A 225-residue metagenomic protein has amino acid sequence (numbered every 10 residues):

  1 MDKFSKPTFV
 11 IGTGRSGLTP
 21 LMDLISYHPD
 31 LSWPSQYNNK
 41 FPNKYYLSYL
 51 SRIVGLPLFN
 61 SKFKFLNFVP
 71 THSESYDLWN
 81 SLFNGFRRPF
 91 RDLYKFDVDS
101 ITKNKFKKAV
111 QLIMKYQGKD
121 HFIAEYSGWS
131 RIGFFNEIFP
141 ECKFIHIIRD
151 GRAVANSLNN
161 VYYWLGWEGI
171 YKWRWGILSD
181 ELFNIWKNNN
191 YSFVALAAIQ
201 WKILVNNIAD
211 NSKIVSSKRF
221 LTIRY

Functional and structural regions predicted by a protein language model:
M1-P7: Extreme N-terminal, non-catalytic leader segments that precede Walker-type/kinase nucleotide-binding cores
I11-G12: The Walker A (P-loop) glycine that initiates the GxxxxGKT/S ATP-binding motif of P-loop NTPases
R15: Walker A (P-loop) phosphate-binding loop of P-loop NTPases
T19-D30: A conserved segment at the C-terminal end of the G1
H28, P34, L56-P57, V161-L165 (+1 more regions): Phosphate/oxyanion-binding loops and surfaces in catalytic or ligand/nucleic-acid-binding neighborhoods
S32-S35, L221: Conserved catalytic segments around the Walker B and adjacent sensor/switch elements of P-loop NTPase domains
Q36-I123, Y171-I185: PAPS-dependent sulfation machinery
R87-R91, K95, Q111-Y225: PAPS-dependent sulfotransferase catalytic domain
